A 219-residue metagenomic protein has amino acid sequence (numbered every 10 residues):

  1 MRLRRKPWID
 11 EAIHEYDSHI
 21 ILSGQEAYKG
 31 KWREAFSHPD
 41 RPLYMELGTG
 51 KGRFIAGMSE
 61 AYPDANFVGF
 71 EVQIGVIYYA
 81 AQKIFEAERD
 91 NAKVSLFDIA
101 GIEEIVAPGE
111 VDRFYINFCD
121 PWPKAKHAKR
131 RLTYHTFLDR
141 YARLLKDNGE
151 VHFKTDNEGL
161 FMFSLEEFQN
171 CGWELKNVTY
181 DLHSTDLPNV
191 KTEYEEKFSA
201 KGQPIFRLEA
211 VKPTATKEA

Functional and structural regions predicted by a protein language model:
M1-L43, R53-E60: S-adenosyl-L-methionine
G48-G50: Class I SAM-dependent methyltransferase "Motif I" SAM/SAH-binding loop
Q73: Conserved SAM/SAH-binding beta-strand->alpha-helix loop
I77-Y79, F161: Short alpha-helix immediately C-terminal to the canonical SAM-binding loop
Q82-P108: S-adenosyl-L-methionine
T133-D147: A short glycine-rich, Lys/Arg-flanked "PGG" loop and its adjoining helix->strand segment in the class I
N148-T155: Conserved beta-strand signature within the Rossmann-like core of class I S-adenosyl-L-methionine
S164-E166, C171-A219: Class I S-adenosyl-L-methionine
